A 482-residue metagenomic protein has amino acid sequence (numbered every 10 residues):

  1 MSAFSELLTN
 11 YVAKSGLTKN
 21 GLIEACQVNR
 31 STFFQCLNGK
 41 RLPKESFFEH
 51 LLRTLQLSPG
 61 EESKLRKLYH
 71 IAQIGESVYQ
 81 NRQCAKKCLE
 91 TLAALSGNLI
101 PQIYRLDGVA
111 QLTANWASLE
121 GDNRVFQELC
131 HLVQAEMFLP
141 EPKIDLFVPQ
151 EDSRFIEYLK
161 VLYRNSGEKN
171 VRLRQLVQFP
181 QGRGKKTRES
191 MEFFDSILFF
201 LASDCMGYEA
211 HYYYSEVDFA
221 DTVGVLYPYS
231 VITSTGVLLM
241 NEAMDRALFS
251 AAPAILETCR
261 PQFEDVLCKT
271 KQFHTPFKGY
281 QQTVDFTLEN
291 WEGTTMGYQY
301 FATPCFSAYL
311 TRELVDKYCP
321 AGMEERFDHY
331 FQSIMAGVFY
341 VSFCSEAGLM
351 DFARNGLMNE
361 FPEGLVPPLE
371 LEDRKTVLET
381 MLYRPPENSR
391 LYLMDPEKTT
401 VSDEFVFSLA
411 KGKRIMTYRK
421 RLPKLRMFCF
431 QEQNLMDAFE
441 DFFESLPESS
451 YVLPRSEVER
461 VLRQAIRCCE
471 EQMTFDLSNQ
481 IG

Functional and structural regions predicted by a protein language model:
M1-G21: A short, Lys/Arg-rich alpha-helix, primarily the initiator
K19-E24, L51: Short alpha-helical "recognition helix" segments of helix-turn-helix
G21, T32, E61-K64: Residues in the helix-turn-helix
Q27-P43, H50-L52, K67-L68: Recognition helix of helix-turn-helix/homeodomain-like DNA-binding domains that insert into the DNA major groove
F47-Q102: Short amphipathic recognition helices of helix-turn-helix/homeodomain-type DNA-binding modules
A85-E128: Long, contiguous juxta-domain segments that are non-catalytic but functionally important
T113-E471: Hydrophobic protein-protein interaction segments
